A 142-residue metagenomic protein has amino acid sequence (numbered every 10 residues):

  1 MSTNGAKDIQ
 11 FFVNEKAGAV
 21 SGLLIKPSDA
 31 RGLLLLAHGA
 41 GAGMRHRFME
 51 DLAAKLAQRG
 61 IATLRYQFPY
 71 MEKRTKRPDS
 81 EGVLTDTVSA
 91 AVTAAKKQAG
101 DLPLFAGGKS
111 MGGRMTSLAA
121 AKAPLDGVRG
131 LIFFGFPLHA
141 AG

Functional and structural regions predicted by a protein language model:
S2-Q10: Short, hydrophobic/aromatic-rich segments at coil-to-beta transitions
N4, R59-T63, G127-R129: Short linear sequence motifs
Q10-P103, L118: Serine-hydrolase catalytic machinery in alpha/beta-hydrolase-like enzymes
V88-G142: Primarily recognizes the serine-hydrolase "nucleophile elbow" in alpha/beta-hydrolase and SGNH/GDSL folds
